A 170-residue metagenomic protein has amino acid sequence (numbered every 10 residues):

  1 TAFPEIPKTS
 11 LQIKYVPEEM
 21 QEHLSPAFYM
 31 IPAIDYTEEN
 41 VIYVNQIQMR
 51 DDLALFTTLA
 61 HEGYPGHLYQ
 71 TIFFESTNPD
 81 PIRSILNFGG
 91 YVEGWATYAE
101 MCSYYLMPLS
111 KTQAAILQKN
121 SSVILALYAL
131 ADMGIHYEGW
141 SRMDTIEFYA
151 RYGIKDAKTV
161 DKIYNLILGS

Functional and structural regions predicted by a protein language model:
T1-S170: Long, His/Glu/Asp-enriched segments that create or flank divalent metal/ion-associated functional microenvironments
